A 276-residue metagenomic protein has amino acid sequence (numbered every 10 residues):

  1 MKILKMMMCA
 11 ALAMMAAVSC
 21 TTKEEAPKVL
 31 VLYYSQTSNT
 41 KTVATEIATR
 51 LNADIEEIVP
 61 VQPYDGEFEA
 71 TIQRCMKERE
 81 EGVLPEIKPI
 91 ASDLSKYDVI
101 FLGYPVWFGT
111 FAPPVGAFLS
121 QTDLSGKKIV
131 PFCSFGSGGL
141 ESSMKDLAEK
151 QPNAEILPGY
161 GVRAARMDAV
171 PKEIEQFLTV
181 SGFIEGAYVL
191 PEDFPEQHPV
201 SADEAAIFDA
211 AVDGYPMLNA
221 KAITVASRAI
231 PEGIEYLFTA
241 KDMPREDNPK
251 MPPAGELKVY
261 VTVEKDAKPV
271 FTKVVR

Functional and structural regions predicted by a protein language model:
M1-M8: Bacterial N-terminal signal peptides that target proteins for export
V18-S19: C-terminal motif of bacterial Sec signal peptides marking the signal peptidase cleavage site
T22-L102, G109-F111, G116, S120 (+3 more regions): N-terminal beta1-alpha1-beta2 submodule of the flavodoxin-like/Rossmannoid cofactor-binding fold
K23, V180-R276: N- and C-terminal low-complexity/disordered segments
Y34, S38, G109, S137-E141 (+2 more regions): Soluble non-cytosolic domains of exported or imported proteins
K41, T45, A112, L140-K145 (+1 more regions): Short, surface-exposed alpha-helical segments at coil->helix boundaries
V130-A169: Short, glycine-/small-residue-rich phosphate/pyrophosphate-handling segment
R163-E185: C-terminal helix of von Willebrand factor
